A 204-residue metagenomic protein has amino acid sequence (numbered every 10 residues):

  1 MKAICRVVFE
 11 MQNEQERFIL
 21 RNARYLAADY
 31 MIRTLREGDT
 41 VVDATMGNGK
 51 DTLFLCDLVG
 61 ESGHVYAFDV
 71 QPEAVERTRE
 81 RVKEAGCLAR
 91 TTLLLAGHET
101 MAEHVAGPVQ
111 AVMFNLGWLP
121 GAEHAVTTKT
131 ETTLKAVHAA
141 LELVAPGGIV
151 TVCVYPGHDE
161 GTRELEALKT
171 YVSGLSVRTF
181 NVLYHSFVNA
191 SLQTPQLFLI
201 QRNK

Functional and structural regions predicted by a protein language model:
C5-D39, D57: S-adenosyl-L-methionine
G38-G47: Conserved class I S-adenosyl-L-methionine
N48-G60: Conserved SAM-binding loop of SAM-dependent methyltransferases across substrates and taxa, primarily the Class I
Q71: Conserved SAM/SAH-binding beta-strand->alpha-helix loop
E76-A106: S-adenosyl-L-methionine
M113-A136: Mobile active-site "lid"/loop adjacent to the S-adenosyl-L-methionine
G147-V154: Conserved beta-strand signature within the Rossmann-like core of class I S-adenosyl-L-methionine
H158-K204: Class I S-adenosyl-L-methionine
